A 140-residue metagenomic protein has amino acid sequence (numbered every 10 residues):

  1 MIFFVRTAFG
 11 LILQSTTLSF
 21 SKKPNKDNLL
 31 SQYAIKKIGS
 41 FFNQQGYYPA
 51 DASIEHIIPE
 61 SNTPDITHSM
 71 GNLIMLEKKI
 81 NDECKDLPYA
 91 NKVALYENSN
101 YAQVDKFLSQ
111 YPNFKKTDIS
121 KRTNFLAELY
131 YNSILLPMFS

Functional and structural regions predicted by a protein language model:
M1-I66, M70-K85, Y89: Intrinsically disordered, low-complexity N-proximal targeting/linker segments that flank membranes
H68, L73-S140: Long, cytosolic, alpha-helical-rich C-terminal regions that act as interaction/scaffolding modules
